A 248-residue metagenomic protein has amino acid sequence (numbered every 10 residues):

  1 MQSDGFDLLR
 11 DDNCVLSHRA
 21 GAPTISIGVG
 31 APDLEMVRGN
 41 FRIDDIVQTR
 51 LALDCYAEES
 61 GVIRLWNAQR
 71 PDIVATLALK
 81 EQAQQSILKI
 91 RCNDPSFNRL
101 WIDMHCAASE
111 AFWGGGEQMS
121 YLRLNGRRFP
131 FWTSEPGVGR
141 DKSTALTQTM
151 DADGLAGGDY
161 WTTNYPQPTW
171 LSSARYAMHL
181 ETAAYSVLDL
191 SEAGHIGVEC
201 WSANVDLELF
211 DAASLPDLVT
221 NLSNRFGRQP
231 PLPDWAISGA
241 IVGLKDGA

Functional and structural regions predicted by a protein language model:
M1-D234, I241-K245: Catalytic and substrate-binding clefts that recognize carbohydrates or anionic sugar/phosphate headgroups
